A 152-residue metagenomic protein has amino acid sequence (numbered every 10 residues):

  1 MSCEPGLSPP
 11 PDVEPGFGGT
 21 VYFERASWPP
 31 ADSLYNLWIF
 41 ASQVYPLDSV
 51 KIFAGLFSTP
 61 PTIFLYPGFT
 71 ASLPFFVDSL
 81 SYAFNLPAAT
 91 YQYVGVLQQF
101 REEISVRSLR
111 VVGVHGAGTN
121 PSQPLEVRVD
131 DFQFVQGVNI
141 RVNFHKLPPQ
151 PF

Functional and structural regions predicted by a protein language model:
M1-S2: C-terminal motif of bacterial Sec signal peptides marking the signal peptidase cleavage site
P15-R25, I39: A short, amphipathic beta-strand motif
R25, Q43-L47, R101: Solvent-exposed strand-loop boundary residues in beta-sheet-rich modules
A26-L34, P148-Q150: A short beta-turn/strand-edge loop motif at beta-sheet boundaries
N36-Q43, V94-V96: Beta-strand signatures of extracellular beta-sandwich domains
Y45-A89: Tryptophan-paired
F84-R107: A short, solvent-exposed beta-strand micro-motif common in secreted/extracellular proteins
Q99-K146: Structured interaction patches on ligand/partner-binding surfaces of diverse proteins
